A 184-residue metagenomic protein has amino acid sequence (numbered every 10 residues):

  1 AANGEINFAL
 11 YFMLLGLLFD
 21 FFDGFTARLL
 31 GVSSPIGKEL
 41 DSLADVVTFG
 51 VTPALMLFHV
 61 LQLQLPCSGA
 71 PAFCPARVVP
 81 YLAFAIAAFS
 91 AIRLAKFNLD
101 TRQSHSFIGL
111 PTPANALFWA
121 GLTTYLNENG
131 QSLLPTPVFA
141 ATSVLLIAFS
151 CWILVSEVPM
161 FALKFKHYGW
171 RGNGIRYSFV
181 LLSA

Functional and structural regions predicted by a protein language model:
A1, L18, F49-P53, F84-L94 (+3 more regions): Hydrophobic alpha-helical transmembrane segments of multipass integral membrane proteins
A1-E39, P75-A87, L146: Membrane-embedded alpha-helical segments that form the functional core of polytopic membrane enzymes, especially those
A1-Y11, P53-Y81, L122-T142: Helix-coil boundary and interhelical linker segments in multi-pass alpha-helical membrane proteins
A2-F8, S33, S68-V79, D100-Q103 (+1 more regions): Short juxtamembrane and helix-loop transition motifs at transmembrane-helix boundaries in membrane proteins
F8-A9, L43, V47, V78-A85 (+2 more regions): Alpha-helical transmembrane segments
D23-P35, A91-H105, G109, V155-K164: C-terminal ends of transmembrane helices
L29-F97: Multi-pass membrane catalytic core of lipid/isoprenoid biosynthesis enzymes
H105-A184: C-terminal membrane-associated helical module and adjoining short loops/tails
